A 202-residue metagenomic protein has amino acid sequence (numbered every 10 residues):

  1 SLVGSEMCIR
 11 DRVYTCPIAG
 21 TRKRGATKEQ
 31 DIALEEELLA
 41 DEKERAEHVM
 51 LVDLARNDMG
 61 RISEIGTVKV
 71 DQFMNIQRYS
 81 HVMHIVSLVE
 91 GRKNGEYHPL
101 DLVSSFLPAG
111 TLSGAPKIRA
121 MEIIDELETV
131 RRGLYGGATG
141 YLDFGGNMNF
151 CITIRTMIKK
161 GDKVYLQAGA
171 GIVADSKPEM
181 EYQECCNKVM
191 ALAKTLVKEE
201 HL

Functional and structural regions predicted by a protein language model:
S1, S5-E6, R10-L202: Extended alpha-helical targeting/anchoring segments, especially N-terminal organellar/secretory targeting helices
